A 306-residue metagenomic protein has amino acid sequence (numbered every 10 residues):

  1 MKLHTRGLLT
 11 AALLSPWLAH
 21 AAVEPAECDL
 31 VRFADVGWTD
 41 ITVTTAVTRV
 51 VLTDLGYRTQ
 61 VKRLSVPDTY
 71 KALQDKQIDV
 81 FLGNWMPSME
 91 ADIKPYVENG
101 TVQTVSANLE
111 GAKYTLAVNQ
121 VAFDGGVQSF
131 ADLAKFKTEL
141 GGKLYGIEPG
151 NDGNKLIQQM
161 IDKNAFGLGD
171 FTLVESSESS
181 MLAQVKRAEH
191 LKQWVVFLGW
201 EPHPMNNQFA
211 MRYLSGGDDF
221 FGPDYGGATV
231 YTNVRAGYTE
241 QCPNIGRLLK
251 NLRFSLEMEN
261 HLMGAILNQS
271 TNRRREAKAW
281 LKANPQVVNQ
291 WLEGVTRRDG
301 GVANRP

Functional and structural regions predicted by a protein language model:
A21-R32, A134-G141, V288-D299, R305-P306: Immediate post-signal peptide segment of exported/extracytoplasmic ligand-binding proteins
P25-D40, Y57-K62, G141-Y145, L249: Short, well-ordered beta-strand elements
T45, L64-G100, S180, Q184 (+1 more regions): Pocket-flanking alpha-helical
V47-L55, K137-T172, K282: Ligand-binding cleft/hinge of the Venus flytrap
I78-L82, D152-D218: Ligand-binding pocket segment of bilobal, Venus flytrap-like solute-binding proteins
T101-P149, G153: A conserved helix-loop-strand patch within extracytoplasmic ligand-binding domains of the periplasmic binding
K113-D124, G227-Q241, A265: A bilobed periplasmic-binding-protein/Venus flytrap-type ligand-binding module shared by bacterial periplasmic
L252-P306: C-terminal functional modules
